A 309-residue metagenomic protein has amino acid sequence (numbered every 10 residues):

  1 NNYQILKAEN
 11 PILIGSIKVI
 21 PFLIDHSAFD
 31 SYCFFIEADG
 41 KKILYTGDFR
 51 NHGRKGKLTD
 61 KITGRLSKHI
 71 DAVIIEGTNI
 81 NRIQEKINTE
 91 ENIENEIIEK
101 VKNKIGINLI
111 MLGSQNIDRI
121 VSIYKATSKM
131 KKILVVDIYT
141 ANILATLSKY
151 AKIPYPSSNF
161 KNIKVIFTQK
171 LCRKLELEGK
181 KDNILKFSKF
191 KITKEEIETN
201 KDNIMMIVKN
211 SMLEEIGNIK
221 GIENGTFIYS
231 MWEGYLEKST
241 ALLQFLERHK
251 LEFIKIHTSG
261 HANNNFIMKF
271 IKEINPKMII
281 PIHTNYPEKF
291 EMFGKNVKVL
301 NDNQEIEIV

Functional and structural regions predicted by a protein language model:
N1-D118, S122-S128, I133, Y150-P156: His/Asp/Glu-rich metal-coordinating catalytic cores of metallo-dependent phosphodiesterases/hydrolases acting on
N2-A8, V165-Q169, K298-L300: Short acidic-hydrophobic, aromatic-tinged amphipathic segments that line or gate anion-handling sites
Y3, I17, I70, I163-K164 (+2 more regions): Short, conserved active-site loop motifs that form the nucleotide-linked donor/cofactor pocket
P21-I24, K41, Y155-V165, N275-P281: A polyampholytic, Gly/Pro-enriched intrinsically disordered region
I24, L44-F49, V73-T78, N108-G113 (+6 more regions): Active-site neighborhood of phospho(di)ester-bond hydrolases with catalytic His/Asp-centered motifs
D25-F29, N51, G113-I120, T140-N142 (+4 more regions): Gly/Ser/Thr-rich loops at beta-strand to alpha-helix junctions that form or flank small-molecule/cofactor-binding
R82, K86-G221, I282: Hard-cation-handling environments
K129, C172-V309: C-terminal regulatory/interaction regions
